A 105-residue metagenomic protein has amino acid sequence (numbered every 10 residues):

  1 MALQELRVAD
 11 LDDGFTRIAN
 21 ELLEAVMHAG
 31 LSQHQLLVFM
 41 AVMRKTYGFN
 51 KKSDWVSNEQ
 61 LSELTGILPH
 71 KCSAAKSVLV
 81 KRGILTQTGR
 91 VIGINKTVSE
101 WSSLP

Functional and structural regions predicted by a protein language model:
M1-N20, T86, S102: An N-terminal low-complexity regulatory-tail signal and nearby short nucleic-acid-interaction modules
E5-V8, A25-A29, H34, K45-E100: Winged helix-turn-helix DNA-binding recognition segment
I18, H34-Q35: Alpha-helical structural motif
L37-M40: Hydrophobic residues on short alpha-helical segments
